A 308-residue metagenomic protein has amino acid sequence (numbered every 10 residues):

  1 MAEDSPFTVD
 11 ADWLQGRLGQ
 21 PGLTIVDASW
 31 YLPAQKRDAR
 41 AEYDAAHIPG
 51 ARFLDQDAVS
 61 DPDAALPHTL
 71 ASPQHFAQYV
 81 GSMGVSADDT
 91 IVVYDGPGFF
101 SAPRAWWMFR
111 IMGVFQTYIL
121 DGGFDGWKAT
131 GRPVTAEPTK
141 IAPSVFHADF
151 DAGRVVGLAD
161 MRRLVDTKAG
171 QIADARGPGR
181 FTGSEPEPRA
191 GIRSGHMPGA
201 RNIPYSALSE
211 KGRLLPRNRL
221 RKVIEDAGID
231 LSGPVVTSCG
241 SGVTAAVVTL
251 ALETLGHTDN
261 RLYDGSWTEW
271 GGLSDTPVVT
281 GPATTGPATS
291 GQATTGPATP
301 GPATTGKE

Functional and structural regions predicted by a protein language model:
M1-E308: Cytosolic catalytic domains that perform sulfur/thiol-centered chemistry
